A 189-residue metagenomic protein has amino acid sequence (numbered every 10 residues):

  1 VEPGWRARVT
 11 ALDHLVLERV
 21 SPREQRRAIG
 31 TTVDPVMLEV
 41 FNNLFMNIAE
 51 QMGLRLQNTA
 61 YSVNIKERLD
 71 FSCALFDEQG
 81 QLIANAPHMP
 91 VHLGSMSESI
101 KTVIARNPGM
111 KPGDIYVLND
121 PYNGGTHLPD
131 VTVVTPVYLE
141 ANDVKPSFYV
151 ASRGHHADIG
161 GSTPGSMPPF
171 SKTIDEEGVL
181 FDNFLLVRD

Functional and structural regions predicted by a protein language model:
E2-A7, Q79: Conserved SET/PR-domain catalytic core that frames the SAM/AdoMet-binding pocket
A7-A28: Terminal amphipathic helices with adjacent charged low-complexity linkers/tails
V20-E24, G30-H92, S97-I100: Long, charge-dense accessory insertions within large macromolecular proteins
Q81-N85, S97, K101-D120: Regulatory sensory and allosteric helical modules in signal-transduction proteins and certain transcription factors
P90-V103, A157-S166: A short, polar/charged loop-to-alpha-helix boundary motif
T132-A141, A151: A short, hydrophobic, proline-anchored segment that marks a local hinge/packing element in signaling and regulatory
K145-D189: Mobile "lid/hinge" segments at catalytic clefts and subdomain interfaces of large enzymes
